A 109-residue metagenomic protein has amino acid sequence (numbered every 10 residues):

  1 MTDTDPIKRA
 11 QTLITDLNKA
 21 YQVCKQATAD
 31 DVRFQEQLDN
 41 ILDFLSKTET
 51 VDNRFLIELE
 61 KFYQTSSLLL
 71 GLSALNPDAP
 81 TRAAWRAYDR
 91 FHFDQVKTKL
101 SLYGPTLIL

Functional and structural regions predicted by a protein language model:
T2-N40, F93, K97-I108: Short terminal alpha-helical segments
Y21-L72: Amphipathic alpha-helical interaction modules
Y63-L109: Amphipathic alpha-helical binding modules
